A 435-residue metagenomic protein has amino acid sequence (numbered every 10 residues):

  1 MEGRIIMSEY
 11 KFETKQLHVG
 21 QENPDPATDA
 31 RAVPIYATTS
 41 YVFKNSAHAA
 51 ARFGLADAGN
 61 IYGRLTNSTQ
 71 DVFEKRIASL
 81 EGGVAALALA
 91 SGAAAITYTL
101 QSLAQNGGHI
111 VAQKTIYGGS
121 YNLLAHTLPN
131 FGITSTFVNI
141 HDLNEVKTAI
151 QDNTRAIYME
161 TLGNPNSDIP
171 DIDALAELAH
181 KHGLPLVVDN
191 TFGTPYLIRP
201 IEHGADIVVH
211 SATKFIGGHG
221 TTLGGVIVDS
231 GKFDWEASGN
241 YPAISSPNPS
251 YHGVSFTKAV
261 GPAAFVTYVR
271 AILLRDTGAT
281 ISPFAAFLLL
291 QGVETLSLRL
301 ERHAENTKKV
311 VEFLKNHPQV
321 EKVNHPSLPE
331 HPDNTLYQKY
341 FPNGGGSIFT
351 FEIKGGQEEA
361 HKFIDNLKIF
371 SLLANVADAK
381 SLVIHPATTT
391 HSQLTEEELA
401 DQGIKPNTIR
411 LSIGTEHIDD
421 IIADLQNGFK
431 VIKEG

Functional and structural regions predicted by a protein language model:
E2, S8-N67, K75-R76: N-terminal "arm"/small-domain region of PLP-dependent enzymes with the aminotransferase-like
R4-I6, V84, A125, T134 (+4 more regions): PLP-dependent enzyme catalytic core of the Aspartate aminotransferase-like
S8, Q16, G20, P24 (+1 more regions): Conserved PLP-enzyme active-site core in the AAT-like
P24, V42-S46, D234-W235, L296 (+4 more regions): Short, acidic Gly/Pro/Ser/Thr-rich loop/turn segments
N45-T97, G119-H126: Conserved N-terminal alpha-helix of the aminotransferase class I/II PLP-enzyme fold
A58, V84, A285, L289 (+3 more regions): Short amphipathic alpha-helical segments
L162, T191-G193, L328, K354 (+1 more regions): Active-site beta-loop-alpha junctions enriched in small/polar residues
L300, K308, K315, Q319-I409 (+1 more regions): Conserved C-terminal alpha-helix-loop-beta "cap" of PLP-dependent enzymes that closes/shapes the active-site mouth
